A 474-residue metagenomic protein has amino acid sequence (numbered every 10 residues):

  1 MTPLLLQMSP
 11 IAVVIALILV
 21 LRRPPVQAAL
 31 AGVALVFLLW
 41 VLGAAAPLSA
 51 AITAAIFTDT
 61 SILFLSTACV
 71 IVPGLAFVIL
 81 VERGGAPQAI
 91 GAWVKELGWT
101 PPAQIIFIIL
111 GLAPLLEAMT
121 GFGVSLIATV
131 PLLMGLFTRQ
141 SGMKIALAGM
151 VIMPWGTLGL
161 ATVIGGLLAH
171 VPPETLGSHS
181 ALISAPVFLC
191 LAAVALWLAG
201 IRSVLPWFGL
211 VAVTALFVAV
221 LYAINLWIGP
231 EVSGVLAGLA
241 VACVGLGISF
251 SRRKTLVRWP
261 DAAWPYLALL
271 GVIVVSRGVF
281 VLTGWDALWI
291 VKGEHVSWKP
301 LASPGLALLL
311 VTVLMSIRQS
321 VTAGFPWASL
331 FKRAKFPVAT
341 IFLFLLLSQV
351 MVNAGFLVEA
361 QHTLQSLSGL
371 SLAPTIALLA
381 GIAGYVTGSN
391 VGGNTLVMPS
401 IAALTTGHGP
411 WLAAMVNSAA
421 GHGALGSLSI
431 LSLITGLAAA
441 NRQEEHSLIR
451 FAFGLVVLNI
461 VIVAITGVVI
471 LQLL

Functional and structural regions predicted by a protein language model:
L4-L5, I62-T67, V94-I108, L136-M143 (+3 more regions): Membrane-interfacial loop-to-helix junctions in multi-pass transporters
L6-A16, R23-A45, T67-L75, T214 (+4 more regions): Hydrophobic mid-bilayer segments of alpha-helices in multi-pass membrane transport proteins, especially secondary
S66-T67, I79-Q88, L115-I127, I152-G159 (+3 more regions): Short helix-coil transition sites and intra-membrane helix breaks within transmembrane domains of multi-pass
T100-P131, I341-L346, G369-I401: Hydrophobic alpha-helical transmembrane segments of multi-pass integral membrane proteins, predominantly secondary
P102-P114, R139-T157, P172-F188, S371-Y385 (+1 more regions): Alpha-helical transmembrane segments of multi-pass membrane proteins
V124-G135, L160-V171, V391-L404, I430-Q443: Re-entrant/interfacial helical elements at transmembrane boundaries that shape and gate the permeation pathway
S141-G247, G409-L412, L433-G467, L474: Membrane-core helix-loop-helix motifs of multi-pass transport proteins
G245, R253-T387: Transmembrane helical segments that form the transport core of multi-pass membrane transport proteins
